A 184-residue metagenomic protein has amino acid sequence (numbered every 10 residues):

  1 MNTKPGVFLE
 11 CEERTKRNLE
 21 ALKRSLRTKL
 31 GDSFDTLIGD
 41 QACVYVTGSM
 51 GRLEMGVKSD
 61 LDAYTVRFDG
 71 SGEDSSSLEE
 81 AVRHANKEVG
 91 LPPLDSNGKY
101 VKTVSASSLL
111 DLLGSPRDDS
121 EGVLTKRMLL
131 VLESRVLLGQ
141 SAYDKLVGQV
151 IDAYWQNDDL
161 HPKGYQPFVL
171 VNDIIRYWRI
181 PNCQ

Functional and structural regions predicted by a protein language model:
M1-V7: Long, non-coiled-coil amphipathic alpha-helical linker/lever segments that couple catalytic cores to other domains
T3, Y45-G48, V136, H161: Generic detector of intrinsically disordered, low-complexity, polar/charged segments
E13, R17-L37, E73-R176: Conserved catalytic core of two-metal-ion nucleotidyltransferases
K23-D74: Active-site nucleotide-donor binding segment shared across nucleotidyl transfer reactions
T65, Y177-Q184: Extended alpha-helical coiled-coil/bundle linker/stalk regions that scaffold oligomerization and domain organization
